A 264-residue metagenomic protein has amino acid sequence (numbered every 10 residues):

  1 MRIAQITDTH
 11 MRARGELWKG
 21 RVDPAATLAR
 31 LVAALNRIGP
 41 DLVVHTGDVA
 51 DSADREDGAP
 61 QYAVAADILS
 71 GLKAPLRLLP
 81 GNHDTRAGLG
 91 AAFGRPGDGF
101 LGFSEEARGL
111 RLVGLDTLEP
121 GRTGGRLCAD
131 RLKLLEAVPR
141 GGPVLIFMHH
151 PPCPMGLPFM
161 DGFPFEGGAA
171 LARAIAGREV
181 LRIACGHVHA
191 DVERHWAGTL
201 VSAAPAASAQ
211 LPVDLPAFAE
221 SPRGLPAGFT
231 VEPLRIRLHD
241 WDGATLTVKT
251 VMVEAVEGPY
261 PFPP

Functional and structural regions predicted by a protein language model:
M1-A13, G109-E119, L145-M148, T199-P205 (+1 more regions): Active-site-proximal beta-strand elements of phosphoester/diester hydrolases
M1-P60: N-terminal active-site segment of His-dependent metallophosphoesterases
Q5, H45, L78-P80, I146 (+1 more regions): Structural beta-sheet core signal
D8, G47-D48, G81, H149 (+1 more regions): Active-site glycine-centered loops adjacent to acidic/histidine catalytic or metal-binding residues that shape
R14-W18, A50-A53, T117-L127, C153-G162: Surface-exposed cleft-lining segments at the edges of enzyme active sites
L31-L42, G124-S202, R235-L238, D242 (+2 more regions): His/acidic metal-ligating clusters that form di-metal
A59-E136, A170-V180, R194-A197, A209 (+1 more regions): Extended active-site neighborhood of metal-dependent phosphoesterases/phosphodiesterases
A203-P264: Acidic, His/Gly-rich catalytic cores of divalent-metal-dependent hydrolytic chemistry
